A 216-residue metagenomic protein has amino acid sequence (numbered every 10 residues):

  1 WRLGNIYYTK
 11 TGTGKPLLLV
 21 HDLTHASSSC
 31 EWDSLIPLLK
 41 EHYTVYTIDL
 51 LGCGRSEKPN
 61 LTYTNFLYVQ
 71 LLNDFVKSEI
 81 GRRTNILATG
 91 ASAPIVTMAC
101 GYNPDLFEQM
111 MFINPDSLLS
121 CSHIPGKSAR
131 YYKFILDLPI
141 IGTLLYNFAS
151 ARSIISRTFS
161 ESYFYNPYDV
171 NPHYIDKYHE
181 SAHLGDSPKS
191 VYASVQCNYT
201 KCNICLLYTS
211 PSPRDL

Functional and structural regions predicted by a protein language model:
R2-K10: A short loop-to-beta-strand scaffold at the N-terminal edge of the catalytic core in hydrolase folds
T11-R55: Conserved HGGG/HGGXW glycine-rich cap/lid loop of the alpha/beta-hydrolase fold
G12-G14, E41, I80-R82, P104-D105: Active-site acidic short loop of glycosyltransferases
L50-L87: Active-site loop/oxyanion-hole signature of alpha/beta-hydrolase fold enzymes
R82-H123: Conserved hydrolase catalytic core segment
C121-G126, N147-L207: Conserved alpha/beta-hydrolase catalytic His-Asp/Glu region
H123-P139: A catalytic-pocket lid/entrance helix-loop region that shapes and gates access to the active site across common
Y208-L216: Single conserved hydrophobic/aromatic residue that forms the stacking wall/gate of nucleotide- or nucleobase-binding
